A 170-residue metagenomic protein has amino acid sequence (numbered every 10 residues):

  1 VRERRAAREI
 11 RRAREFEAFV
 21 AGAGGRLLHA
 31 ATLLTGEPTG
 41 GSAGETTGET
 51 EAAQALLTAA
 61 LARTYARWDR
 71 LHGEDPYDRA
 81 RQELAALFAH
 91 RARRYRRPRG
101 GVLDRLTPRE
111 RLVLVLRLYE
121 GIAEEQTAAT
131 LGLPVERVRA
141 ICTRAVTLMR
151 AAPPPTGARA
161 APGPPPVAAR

Functional and structural regions predicted by a protein language model:
V1-H29, T35-T39, A43, E51 (+1 more regions): A short, charge-rich alpha-helical start-of-domain segment used by transcription regulators
G24, L28, T32, Q54-R94 (+1 more regions): Σ70-family region 2.3-2.4 aromatic/basic alpha-helix that recognizes the −10 promoter and nucleates DNA melting
G24, L61, A92, L103 (+2 more regions): C-terminal flanking helix
E37-P38, G48-E49, T64-R67: Short loop-to-helix capping motifs
A53, T127, V138-R139: Helix-turn-helix DNA-binding helix
Y95-L106, A129, P134, M149: Short amphipathic alpha-helical boundary/capping segments
L106-Q126: Short amphipathic alpha helix immediately N-terminal
L131-A169: DNA-recognition helix of helix-turn-helix
